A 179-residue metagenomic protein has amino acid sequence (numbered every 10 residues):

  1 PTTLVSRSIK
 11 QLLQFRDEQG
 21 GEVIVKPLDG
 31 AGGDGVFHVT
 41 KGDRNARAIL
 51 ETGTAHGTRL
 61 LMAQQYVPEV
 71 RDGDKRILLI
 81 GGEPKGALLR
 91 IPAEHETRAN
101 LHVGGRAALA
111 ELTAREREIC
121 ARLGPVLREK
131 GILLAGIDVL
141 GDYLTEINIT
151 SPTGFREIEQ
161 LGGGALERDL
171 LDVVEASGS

Functional and structural regions predicted by a protein language model:
P1, E22-V25, F155-Q160: Short, structured secondary-structure boundary patches
P1-V5, Q11-Q14: Anion-binding alpha/beta catalytic cores of soluble intermediary-metabolism enzymes, centered on
T2, G35, T97-A99, T145 (+1 more regions): Glycine-rich, flexible loop/turn motifs
L4, L78-L79, D138: Well-ordered beta-strand positions
I9-K10, D17-I24, L28-I119, L123: Phosphate-binding site of ATP-dependent enzymes
F15, G33, D72, T145 (+1 more regions): Active-site-proximal flexible loops/turns
E111-S179: ATP-dependent carboxylate activation and anion-phosphoryl transfer catalytic cores that bind Mg-ATP to form
